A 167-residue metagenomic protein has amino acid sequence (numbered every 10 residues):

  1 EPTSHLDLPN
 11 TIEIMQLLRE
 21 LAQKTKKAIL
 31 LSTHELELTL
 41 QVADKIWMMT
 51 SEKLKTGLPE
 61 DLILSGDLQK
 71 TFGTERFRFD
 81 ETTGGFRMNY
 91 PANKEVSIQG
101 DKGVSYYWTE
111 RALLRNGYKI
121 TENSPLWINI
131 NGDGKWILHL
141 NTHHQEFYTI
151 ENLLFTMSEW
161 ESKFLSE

Functional and structural regions predicted by a protein language model:
E1-P2: Walker B catalytic motif
D7: ABC-family nucleotide-binding domains
T11-K24: Helical segment within the ABC ATPase nucleotide-binding domain
T33-H34: H-loop/switch region of ABC-family ATPase nucleotide-binding domains
T39-Q41: A short, surface-exposed alpha-helical micro-motif characterized by mixed small hydrophobic and charged/polar residues
A43-L58, G73-T74, F79: H-loop (His-switch) and adjacent beta-strand-loop-beta switch element of ABC-type ATPase nucleotide-binding domains
T74-E167: ABC ATPase nucleotide-binding domains
